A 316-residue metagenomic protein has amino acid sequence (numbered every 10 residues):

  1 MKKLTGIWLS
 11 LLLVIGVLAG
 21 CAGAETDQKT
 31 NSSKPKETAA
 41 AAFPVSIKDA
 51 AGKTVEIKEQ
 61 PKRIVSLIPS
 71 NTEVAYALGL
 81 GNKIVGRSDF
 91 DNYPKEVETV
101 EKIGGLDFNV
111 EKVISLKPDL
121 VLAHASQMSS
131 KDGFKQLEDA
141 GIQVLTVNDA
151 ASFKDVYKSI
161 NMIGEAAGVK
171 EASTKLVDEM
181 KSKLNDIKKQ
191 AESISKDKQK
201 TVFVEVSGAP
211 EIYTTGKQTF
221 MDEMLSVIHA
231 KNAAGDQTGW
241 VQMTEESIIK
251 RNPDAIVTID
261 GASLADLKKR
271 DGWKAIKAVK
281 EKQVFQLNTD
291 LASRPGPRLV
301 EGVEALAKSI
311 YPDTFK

Functional and structural regions predicted by a protein language model:
K2-S10, A19-S70, E171-V202, N252 (+1 more regions): Bacterial Sec-exported substrate-binding components of ABC uptake systems
D49-G52, V100-E111, Q237-E245: Short helix-initiation/N-cap motifs at beta->coil->alpha
R63-L116, L120-Q127: A short, structured surface patch at a secondary-structure boundary
I68, A125-S126, V206, Q237-W240 (+2 more regions): Short secondary-structure boundary segments
D89-Y93, Y213-W240: Alpha-helical, coiled-coil/dimerization segments enriched in small aliphatic residues
V110-A123, I142, T244-T258: Proline-aspartate-enriched helix->loop->beta-strand connector
S129-D132, N148-M162, D197-F220: Extracytoplasmic ligand-binding site segments that recognize negatively charged/polar headgroups
D155, N161-E165, T174, D178 (+1 more regions): Structured C-terminal subdomain patch of bacterial secreted/periplasmic proteins
